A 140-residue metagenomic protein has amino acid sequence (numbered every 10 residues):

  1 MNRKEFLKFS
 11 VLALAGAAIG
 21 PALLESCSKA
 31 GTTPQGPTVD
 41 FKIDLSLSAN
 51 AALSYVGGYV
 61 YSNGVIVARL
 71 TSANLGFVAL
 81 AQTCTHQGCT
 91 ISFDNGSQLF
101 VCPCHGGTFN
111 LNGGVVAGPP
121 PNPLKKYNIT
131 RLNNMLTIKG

Functional and structural regions predicted by a protein language model:
M1-A17, A22-T33: N-terminal secretory signal peptides and thylakoid transit peptides that target proteins across membranes
V11-L12, G58, C89, G107: Solvent-exposed alpha-helix faces
K29-G96, K125-G140: N-terminal pre-ligand scaffold of iron-sulfur
F93-N95, G107-G114: Iron-sulfur (Fe-S) cluster-binding segments and ferredoxin-like electron-carrier domains, especially [2Fe-2S]
Q98-G106, V116-L124: Short cysteine/histidine-rich metal-coordination sites, predominantly Zn2+-binding motifs
